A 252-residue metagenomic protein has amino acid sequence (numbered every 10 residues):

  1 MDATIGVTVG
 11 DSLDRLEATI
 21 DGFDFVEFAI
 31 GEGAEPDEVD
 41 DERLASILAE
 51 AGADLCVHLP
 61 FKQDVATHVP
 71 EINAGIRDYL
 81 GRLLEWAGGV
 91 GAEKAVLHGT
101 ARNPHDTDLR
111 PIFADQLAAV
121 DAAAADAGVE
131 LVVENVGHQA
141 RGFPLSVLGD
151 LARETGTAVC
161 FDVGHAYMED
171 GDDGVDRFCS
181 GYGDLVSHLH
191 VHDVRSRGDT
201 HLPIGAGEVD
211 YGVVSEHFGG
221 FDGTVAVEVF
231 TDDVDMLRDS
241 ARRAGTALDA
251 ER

Functional and structural regions predicted by a protein language model:
M1-D2, D64, A118, P144 (+3 more regions): Histidine-acidic metal/acid-base catalytic patches
M1-R82, A158: N-terminal pre-domain/capping segments
T8-L16, A29-R43, Q63-E71, R102-T107 (+5 more regions): Acidic-and-aromatic substrate-binding clefts and catalytic sites of carbohydrate-active enzymes
R15-G22, D37-V57, G81-G91, D115-D126 (+4 more regions): Acidic (Asp/Glu)-rich catalytic clusters
V26, H58, I76, A87 (+4 more regions): Conserved, mostly hydrophobic/aromatic
H58-K62, L97-A101, H192-D193: Short loop/turn segments at strand-loop or loop-helix junctions that form parts of catalytic or ligand-binding pockets
A66-V159, E251: Active-site acidic/histidine proton-transfer and metal-coordination neighborhood in alpha/beta enzyme cores
G99, V133-N135, V163, D193 (+1 more regions): Short, structured patches in soluble enzyme cores that scaffold and shape functional sites
